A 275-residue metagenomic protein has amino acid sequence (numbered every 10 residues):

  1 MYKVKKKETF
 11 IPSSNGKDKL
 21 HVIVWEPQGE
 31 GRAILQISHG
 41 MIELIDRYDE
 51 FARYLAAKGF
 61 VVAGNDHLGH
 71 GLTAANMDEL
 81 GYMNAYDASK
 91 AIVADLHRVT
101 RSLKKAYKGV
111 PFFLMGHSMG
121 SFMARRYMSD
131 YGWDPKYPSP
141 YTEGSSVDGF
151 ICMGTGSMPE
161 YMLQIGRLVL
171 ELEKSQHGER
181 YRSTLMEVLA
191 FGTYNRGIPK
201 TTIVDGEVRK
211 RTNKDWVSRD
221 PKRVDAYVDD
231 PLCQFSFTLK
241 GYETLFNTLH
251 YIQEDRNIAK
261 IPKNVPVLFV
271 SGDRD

Functional and structural regions predicted by a protein language model:
M1-G29: N-terminal cap/lid segment of alpha/beta-hydrolase-fold proteins
L35-E43, S118-M119, D273-R274: Active-site glycine-rich loops that stabilize anionic/oxyanionic intermediates across multiple enzyme folds
R47-D78: Conserved alpha/beta-hydrolase
N84-K105: Alpha/beta-hydrolase active-site loop
Y107-S118: Alpha/beta-hydrolase fold nucleophile elbow
G116-R126: Glycine-rich nucleophile elbow surrounding the catalytic serine of serine-hydrolase chemistry
A124-L232: Alpha/beta-hydrolase-fold enzymes
F269-S271: Short beta-strand/loop motif that positions the catalytic acidic residue of the alpha/beta-hydrolase fold
